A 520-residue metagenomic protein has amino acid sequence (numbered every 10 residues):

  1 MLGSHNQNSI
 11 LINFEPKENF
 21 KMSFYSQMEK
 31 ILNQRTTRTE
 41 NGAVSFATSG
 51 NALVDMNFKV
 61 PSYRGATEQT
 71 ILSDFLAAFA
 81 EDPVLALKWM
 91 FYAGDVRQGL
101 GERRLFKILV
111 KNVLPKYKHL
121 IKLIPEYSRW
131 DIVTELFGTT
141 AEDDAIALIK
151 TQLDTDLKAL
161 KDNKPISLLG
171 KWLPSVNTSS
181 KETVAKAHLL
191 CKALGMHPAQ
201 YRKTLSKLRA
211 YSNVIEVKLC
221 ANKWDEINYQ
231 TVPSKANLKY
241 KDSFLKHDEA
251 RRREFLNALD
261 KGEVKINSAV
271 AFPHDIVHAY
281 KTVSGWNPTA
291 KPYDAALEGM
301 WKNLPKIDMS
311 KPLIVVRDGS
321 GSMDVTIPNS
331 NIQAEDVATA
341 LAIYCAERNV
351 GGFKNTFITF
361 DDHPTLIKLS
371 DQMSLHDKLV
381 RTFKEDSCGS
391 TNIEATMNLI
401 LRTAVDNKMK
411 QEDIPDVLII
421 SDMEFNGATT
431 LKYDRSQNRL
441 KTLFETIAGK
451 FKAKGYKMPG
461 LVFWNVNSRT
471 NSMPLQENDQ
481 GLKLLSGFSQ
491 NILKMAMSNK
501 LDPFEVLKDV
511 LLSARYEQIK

Functional and structural regions predicted by a protein language model:
L2-V337, E347-K520: Long lumenal/extracellular ectodomains of secretory and single-pass membrane proteins
